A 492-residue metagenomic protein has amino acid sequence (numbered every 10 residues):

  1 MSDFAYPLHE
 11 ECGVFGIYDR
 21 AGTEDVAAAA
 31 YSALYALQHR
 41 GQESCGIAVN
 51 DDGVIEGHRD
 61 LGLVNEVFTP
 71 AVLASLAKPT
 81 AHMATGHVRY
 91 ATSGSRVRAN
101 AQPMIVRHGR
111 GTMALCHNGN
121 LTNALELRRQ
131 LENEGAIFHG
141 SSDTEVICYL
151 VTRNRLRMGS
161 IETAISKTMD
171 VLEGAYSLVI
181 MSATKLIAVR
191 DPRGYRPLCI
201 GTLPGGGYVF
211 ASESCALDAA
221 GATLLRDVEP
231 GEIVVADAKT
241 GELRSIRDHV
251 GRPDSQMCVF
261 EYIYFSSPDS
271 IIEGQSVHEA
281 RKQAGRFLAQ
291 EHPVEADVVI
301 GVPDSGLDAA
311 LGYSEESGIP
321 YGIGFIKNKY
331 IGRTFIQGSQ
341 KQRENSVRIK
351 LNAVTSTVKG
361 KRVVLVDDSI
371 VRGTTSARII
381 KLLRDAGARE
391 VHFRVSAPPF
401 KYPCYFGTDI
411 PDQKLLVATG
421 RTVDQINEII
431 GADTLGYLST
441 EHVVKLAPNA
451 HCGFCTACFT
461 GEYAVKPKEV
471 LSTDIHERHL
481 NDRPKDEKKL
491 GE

Functional and structural regions predicted by a protein language model:
M1-P230, V235-A238, E242-A296, V302 (+2 more regions): Conserved short alpha-helical segments that host acidic/polar catalytic motifs at enzyme active sites
T92-S93, N123, I187, Y195-R196 (+7 more regions): Flexible loop/turn segments at secondary-structure boundaries
C116, M181, V189-R190, G201 (+12 more regions): Generic beta-strand/beta-sheet core signal
A136, R157-M158, P293-D297, E315-G322 (+2 more regions): Secondary-structure transition/capping motifs at alpha-helix termini and the adjoining loop/turn into the next element
G140, E145-C148, Y321-G332, I429-A447: A conserved beta-strand->alpha-helix junction
K167, C215-A216, A220-L224, G231-E232 (+4 more regions): Phosphate/diphosphate-binding loops
M169, T184, G221-D227, K381-E492: PRPP-dependent phosphoribosyltransferase catalytic core
G318-V363, T374, K401-G407: Short, glycine/charge-rich flexible loops or terminal/linker lids adjacent to PRPP-binding catalytic cores
